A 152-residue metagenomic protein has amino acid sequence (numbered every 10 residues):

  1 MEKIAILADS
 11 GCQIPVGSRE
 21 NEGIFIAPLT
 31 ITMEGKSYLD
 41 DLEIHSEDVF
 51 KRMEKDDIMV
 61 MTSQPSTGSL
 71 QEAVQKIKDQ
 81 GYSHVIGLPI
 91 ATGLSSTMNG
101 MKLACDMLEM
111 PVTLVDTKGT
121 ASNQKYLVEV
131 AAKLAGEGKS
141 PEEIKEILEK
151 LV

Functional and structural regions predicted by a protein language model:
I4-Q64: N-terminal glycine-rich anion-binding loop in soluble enzyme alpha/beta folds
G11-C12, I90, T117-T120: Short, ordered loop/turn segments at secondary-structure junctions
S63-V74: Glycine-rich, highly charged phosphate/nucleotide-binding loops
I77-H84: Glycine-rich phosphate-binding loop signature in dinucleotide/nucleotide-binding domains
H84-A91, T113-D116, V130: Short glycine-rich or small-residue beta-strand-to-loop segments that form or flank ligand, phosphate, metal/Fe-S
P89-E109, Y126-V128: Short Gly/Thr/Asp-enriched flexible loops that form oxyanion-binding sites at enzyme active sites
C105-Y126, P141: Short, acidic/small-residue loops that bind anionic groups at enzyme active sites
K133-V152: Internal, active-site/partner-interface "lid" segment
